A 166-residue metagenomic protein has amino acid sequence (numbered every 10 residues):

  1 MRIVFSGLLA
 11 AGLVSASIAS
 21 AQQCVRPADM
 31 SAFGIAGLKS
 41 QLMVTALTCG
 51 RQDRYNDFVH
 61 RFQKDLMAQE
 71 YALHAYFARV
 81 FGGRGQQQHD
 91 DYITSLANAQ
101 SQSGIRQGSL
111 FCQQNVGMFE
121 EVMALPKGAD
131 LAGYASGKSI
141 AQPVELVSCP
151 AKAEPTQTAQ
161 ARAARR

Functional and structural regions predicted by a protein language model:
M1, A21-Q22: Absolute protein N-terminus
R2-A10: Sec-dependent signal peptide recognition, specifically the positively charged N-region followed immediately by
A16-I18: N-terminal signal peptide c-region/cleavage motif recognized by signal peptidases
S20, R165-R166: Acidic, Ser/Thr/Pro-rich regulatory low-complexity segments at or just upstream of the first helical elements of major
Q22-D57: Immediate post-signal-peptide N-terminus of mature secreted/exported proteins
F62-R165: Compact alpha-helical subdomains of small soluble proteins
